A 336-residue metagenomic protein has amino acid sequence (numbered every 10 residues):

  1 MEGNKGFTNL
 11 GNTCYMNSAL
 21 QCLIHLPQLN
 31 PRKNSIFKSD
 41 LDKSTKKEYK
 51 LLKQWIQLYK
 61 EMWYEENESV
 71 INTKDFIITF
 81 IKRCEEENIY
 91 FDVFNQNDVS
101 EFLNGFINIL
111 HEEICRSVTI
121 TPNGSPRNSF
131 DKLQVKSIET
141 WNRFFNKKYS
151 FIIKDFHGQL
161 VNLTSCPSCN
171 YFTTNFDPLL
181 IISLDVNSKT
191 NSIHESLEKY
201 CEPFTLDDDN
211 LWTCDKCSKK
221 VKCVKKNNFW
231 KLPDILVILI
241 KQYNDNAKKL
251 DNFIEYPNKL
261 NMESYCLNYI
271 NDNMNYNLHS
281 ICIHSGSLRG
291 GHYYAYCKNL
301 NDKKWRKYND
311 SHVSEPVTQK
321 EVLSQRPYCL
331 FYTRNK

Functional and structural regions predicted by a protein language model:
M1-E2, L23-H25, K33-K46, K50 (+5 more regions): Exposed substrate/partner-binding surface patches
M1-L133, V186, I235-I240, P316-S324 (+1 more regions): USP/UBP deubiquitinase core
F7-T8, P167-T173: Conserved catalytic-core segments centered on acid/base and nucleophilic motifs
T13, L163-S165, I235, Y294: Beta-sheet entry/capping signal
F106, C166, C214: Conserved S/T- and glycine-rich ATP-binding loop of Class I adenylate-forming
G158-L160, P167: Folded extracytoplasmic luminal domains of secretory or organellar precursors
V161-L163, L211: Residues immediately within or flanking Cys/His clusters that coordinate Zn2+ in small zinc-binding modules
